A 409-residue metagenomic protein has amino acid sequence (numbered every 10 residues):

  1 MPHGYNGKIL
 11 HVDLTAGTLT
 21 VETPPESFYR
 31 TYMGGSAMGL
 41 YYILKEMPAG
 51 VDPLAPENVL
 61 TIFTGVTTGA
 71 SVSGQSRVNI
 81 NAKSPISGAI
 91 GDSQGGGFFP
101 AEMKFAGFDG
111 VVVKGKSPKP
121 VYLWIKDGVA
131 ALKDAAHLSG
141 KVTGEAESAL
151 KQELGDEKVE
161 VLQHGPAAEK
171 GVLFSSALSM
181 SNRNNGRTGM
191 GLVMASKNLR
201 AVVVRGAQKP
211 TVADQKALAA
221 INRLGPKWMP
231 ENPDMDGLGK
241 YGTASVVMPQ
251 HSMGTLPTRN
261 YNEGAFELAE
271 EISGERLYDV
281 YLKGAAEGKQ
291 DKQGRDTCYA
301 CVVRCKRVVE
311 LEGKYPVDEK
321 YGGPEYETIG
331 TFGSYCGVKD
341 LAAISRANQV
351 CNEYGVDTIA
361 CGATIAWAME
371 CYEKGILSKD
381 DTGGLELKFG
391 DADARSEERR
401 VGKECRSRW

Functional and structural regions predicted by a protein language model:
M1-Q94, F98-K403: Intrinsically disordered, low-complexity segments enriched in small residues
E404-W409: Hydrophobic alpha-helical segments, chiefly the membrane-spanning helices and signal/signal-anchor peptides
